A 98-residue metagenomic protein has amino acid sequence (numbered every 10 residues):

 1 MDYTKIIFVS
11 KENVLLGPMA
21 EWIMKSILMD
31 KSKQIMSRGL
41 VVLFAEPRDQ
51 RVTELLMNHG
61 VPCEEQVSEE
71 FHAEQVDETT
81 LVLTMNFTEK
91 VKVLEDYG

Functional and structural regions predicted by a protein language model:
M1-E78: Conserved active-site segments centered on acidic
E69-G98: Glycine/proline-rich loop-helix segments at beta-alpha junctions forming the active-site rim of enzyme cores
